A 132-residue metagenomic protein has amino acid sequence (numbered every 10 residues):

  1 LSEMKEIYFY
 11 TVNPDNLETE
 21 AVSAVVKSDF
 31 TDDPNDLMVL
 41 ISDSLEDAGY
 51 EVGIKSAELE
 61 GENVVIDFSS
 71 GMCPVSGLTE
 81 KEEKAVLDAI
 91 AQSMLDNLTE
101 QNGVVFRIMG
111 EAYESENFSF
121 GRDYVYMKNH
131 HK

Functional and structural regions predicted by a protein language model:
L1-K132: Bimodal "functional hotspot" detector
